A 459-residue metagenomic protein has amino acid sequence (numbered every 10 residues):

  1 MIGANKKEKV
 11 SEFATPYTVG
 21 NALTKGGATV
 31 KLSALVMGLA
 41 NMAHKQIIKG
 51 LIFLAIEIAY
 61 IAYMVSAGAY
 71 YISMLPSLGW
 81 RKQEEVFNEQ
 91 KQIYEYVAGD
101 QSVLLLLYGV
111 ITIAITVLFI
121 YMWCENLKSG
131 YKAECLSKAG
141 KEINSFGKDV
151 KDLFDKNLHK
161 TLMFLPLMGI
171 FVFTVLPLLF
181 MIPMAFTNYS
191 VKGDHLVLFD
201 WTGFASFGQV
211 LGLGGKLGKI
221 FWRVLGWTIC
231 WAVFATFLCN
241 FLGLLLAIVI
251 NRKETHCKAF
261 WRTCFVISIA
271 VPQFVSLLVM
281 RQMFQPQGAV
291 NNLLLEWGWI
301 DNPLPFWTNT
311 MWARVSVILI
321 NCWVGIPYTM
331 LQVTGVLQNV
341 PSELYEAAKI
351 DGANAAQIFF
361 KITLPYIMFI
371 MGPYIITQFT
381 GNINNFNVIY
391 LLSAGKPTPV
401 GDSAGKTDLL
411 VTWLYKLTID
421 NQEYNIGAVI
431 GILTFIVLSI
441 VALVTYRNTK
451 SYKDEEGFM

Functional and structural regions predicted by a protein language model:
I2-Y17, A22, G27-T29, L35-A43 (+6 more regions): N-terminal signal-anchor/first transmembrane alpha helix
K31-L35, Q378-G381: Solvent-exposed, well-ordered amphipathic alpha-helical segments that flank/support binding or catalytic loops
K45, A67-Q83, A114: Transmembrane-helix bundle segments that line or gate the permeation/cavity pathway in multi-pass membrane proteins
I47, A62-S66, L75, E85-I93: N-terminal intrinsically disordered, low-complexity segments enriched in Ser/Pro/Thr/Gly
A67-L75, L158-M459: A structural signal for multi-pass alpha-helical bundles of membrane permease subunits that mediate small-molecule
R81-K91, Y131-A139: Replace the tail clause
Q83-I115, G212-G226, P305-T310, D420-N421: Membrane-interface segments at the starts/ends of alpha-helical transmembrane spans
